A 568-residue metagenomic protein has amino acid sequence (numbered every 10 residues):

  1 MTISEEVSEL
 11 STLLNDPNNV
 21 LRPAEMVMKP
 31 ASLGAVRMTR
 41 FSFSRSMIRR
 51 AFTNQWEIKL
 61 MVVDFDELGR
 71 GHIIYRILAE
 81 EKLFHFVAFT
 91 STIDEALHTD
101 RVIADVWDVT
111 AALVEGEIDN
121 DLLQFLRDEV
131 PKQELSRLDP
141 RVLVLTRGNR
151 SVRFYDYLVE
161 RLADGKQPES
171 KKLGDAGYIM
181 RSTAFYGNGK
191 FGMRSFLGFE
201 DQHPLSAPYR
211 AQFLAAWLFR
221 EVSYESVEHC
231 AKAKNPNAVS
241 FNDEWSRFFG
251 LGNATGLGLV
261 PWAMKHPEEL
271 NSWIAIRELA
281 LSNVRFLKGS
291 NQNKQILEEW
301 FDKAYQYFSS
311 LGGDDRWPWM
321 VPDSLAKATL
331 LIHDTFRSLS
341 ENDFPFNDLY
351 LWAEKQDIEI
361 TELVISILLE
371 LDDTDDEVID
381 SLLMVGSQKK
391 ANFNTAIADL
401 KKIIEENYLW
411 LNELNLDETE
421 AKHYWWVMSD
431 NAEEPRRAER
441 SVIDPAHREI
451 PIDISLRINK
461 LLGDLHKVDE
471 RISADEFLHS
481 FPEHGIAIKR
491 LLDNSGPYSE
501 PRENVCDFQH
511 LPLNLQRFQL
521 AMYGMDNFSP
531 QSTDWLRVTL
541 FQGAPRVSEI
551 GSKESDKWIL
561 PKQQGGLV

Functional and structural regions predicted by a protein language model:
M1-I73, L78: Charged, amphipathic alpha-helical stretches
R40, R45-R49, A104-G174, S532-L536 (+1 more regions): Ampiphathic alpha-helical segments that act as solvent-exposed interaction surfaces
I48-I103, I332, K422, S480 (+3 more regions): Amphipathic, interaction-prone secondary-structure segments
N54, L68-G69, E81, G116 (+7 more regions): Intrinsic-disorder/low-complexity loop/linker signature
G71-H72, R76-R141, F196, A216 (+9 more regions): Intrinsically disordered, low-complexity regulatory segments enriched in Ser/Thr/Pro and charged residues
Q124-A263: Extended repeat-based scaffold cores in large, non-enzymatic proteins
N237-F541, P545-S548: Long, charged low-complexity terminal regions
K557-I559, Q563-L567: Acidic, serine/proline-rich low-complexity intrinsically disordered regions
